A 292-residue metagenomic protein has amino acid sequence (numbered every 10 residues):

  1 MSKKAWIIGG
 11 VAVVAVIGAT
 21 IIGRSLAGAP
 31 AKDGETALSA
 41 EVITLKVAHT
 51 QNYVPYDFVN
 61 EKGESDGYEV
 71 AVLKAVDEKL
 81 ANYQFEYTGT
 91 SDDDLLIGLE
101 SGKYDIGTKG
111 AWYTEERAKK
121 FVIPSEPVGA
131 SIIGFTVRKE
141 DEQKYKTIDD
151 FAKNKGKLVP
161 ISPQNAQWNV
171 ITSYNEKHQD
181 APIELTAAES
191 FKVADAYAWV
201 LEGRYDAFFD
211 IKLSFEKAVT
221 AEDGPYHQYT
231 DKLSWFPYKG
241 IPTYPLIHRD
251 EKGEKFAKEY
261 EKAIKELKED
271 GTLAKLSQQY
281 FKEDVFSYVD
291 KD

Functional and structural regions predicted by a protein language model:
T20-I21, G28, Y83-E86, S162-A187 (+2 more regions): Ligand-binding clefts/hinges and TM-proximal coupling segments of bilobed small-molecule sensing domains
D33-A111: Extracytoplasmic small-molecule ligand-binding "clamshell" domains of the periplasmic binding protein/Venus flytrap
Q51, G129-G134, D223-E261, E283-D292: Periplasmic-binding protein-like
Q51-V54, K62-E78, G134-K192, L213-S214: Bilobed "Venus flytrap"/periplasmic-binding protein-like clamshell domains and structurally analogous long
V70-L80, K139-E142, D149, K153 (+2 more regions): Extended ligand-binding regions for polar small-molecule ligands
K74, E86-F151: Acidic, polar ligand-binding/catalytic clefts
E86-I97, I183-E202, S214: Short helix-initiation/N-cap motifs at beta->coil->alpha
D94, E100, G110-K119, N169-S173 (+2 more regions): A ligand-binding cleft/hinge motif common to bilobed small-molecule-binding domains
